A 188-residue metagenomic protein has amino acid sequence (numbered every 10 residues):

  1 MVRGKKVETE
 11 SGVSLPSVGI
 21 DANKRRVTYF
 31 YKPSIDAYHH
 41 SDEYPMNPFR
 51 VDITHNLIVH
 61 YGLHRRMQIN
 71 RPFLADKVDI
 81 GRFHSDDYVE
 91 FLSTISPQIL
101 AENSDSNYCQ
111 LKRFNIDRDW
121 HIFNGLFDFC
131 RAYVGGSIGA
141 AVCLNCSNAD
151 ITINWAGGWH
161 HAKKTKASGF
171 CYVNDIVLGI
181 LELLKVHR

Functional and structural regions predicted by a protein language model:
M1-R188: HDAC/HDAC-like amidohydrolase catalytic core signature
